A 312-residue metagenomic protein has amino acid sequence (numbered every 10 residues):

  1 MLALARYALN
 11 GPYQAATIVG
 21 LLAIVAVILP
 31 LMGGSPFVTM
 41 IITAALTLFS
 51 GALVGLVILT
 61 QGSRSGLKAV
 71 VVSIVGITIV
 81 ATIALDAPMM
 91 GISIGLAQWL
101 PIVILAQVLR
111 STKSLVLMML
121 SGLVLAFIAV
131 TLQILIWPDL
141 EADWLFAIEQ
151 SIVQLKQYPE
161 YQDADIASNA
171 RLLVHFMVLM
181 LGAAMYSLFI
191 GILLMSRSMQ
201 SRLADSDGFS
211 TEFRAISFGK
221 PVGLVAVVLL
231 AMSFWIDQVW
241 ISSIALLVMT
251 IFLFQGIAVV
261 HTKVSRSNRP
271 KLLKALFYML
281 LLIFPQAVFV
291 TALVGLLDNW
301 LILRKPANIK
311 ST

Functional and structural regions predicted by a protein language model:
M1-A69, N268, L272-L276: Hydrophobic transmembrane alpha-helices
M1-L4, Q238-T312: Long, positively charged, glycine-interspersed low-complexity recognition regions
A23-L29, S73-T82, A126-L132, V228-S233 (+1 more regions): Aromatic-anchored segments of alpha-helical transmembrane domains
T43-V103, G295-L296: Alpha-helical membrane segments and adjacent membrane-interface helices in multi-pass membrane proteins
I77, A81-L85, S93-Q133: Short helix-perturbing small/polar motifs within transmembrane alpha-helices
T131-M177: Membrane-interface interhelical loops and short interface/amphipathic helices in multi-pass inner-membrane
L181-A204: Transmembrane alpha-helical segments in integral membrane proteins
R202-G256: Small-residue-rich helix-loop
